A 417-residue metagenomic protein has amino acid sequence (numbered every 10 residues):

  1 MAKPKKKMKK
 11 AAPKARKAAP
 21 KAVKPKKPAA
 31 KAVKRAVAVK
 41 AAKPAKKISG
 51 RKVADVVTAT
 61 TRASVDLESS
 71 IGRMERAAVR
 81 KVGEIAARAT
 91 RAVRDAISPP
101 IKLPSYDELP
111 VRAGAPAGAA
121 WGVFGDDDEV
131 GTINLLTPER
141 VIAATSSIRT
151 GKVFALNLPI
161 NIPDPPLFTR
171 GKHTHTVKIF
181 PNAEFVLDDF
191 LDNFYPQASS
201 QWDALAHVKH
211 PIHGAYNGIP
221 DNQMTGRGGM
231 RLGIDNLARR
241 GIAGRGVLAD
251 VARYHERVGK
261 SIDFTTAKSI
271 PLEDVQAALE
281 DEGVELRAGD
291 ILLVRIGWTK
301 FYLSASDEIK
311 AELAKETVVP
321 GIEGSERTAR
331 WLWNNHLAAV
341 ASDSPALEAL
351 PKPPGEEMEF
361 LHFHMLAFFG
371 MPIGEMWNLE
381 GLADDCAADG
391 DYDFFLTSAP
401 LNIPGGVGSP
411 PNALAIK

Functional and structural regions predicted by a protein language model:
M1, G50-V53: Extended amphipathic alpha-helical heptad-repeat regions
K5-G50: Low-complexity, polybasic segments enriched for Lys interleaved with small residues
T58-K417: Active-/binding-site microenvironments in catalytic and ligand-binding cores
